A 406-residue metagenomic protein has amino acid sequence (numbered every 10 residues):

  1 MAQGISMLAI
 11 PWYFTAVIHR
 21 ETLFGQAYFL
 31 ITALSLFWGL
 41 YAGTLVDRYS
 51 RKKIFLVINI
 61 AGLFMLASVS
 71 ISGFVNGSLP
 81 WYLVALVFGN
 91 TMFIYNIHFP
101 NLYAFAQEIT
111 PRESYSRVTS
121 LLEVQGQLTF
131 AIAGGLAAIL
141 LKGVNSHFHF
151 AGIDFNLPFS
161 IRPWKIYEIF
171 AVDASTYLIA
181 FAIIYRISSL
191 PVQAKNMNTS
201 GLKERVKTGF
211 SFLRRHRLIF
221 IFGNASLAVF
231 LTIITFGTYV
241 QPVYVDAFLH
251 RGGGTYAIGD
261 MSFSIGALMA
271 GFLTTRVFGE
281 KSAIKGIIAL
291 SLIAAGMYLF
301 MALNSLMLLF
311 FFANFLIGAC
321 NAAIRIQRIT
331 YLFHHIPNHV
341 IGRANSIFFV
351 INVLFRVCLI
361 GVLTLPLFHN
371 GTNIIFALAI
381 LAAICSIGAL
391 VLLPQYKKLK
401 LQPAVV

Functional and structural regions predicted by a protein language model:
M1-L36, R215-F263: Helix-loop boundary and gating motifs at the non-cytosolic
M1-M7, Y28-V46, S50-G62, L83-V144 (+5 more regions): Substrate-agnostic recognition of the 12-TM MFS/MFS-like secondary transporter fold
P11-A16, S70-V75, I132-F170, C358-L378: Transmembrane alpha-helix termini and helix-breaking/packing motifs in multi-pass membrane transporters
R48-G62, F278-S291, N373: Cytoplasmic membrane-interface "Motif A"-like loop-to-helix N-cap segments of 12-TM Major Facilitator Superfamily
I60-G77, L292-S305: C-terminal ends and interior cores of transmembrane alpha-helices in multi-pass membrane transporters/permeases
R162-I166, F170-S200, L392-V405: Helix-loop junctions on the cytosolic side of multi-pass membrane transporters, especially the intracellular loop
S189-N224: Juxtamembrane intracellular "pre-TM" segments in multi-pass secondary transporters
I284-I324: C-terminal transmembrane helical hairpin of 12-TM major facilitator-type secondary transporters
